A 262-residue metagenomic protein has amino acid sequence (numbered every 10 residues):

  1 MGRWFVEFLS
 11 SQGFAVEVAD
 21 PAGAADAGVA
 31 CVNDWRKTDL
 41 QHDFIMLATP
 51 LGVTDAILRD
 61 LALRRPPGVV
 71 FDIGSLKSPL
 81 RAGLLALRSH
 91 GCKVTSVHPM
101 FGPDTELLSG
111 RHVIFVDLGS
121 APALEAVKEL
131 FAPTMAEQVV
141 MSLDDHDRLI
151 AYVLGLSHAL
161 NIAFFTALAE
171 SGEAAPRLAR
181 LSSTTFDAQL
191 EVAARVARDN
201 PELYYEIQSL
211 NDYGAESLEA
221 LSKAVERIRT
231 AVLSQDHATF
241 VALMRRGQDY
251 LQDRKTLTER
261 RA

Functional and structural regions predicted by a protein language model:
M1-W35, F44: NAD(P)+-binding Rossmann beta1-loop-alpha1 motif at the extreme N-terminus of oxidoreductases
E17-A19, V32, M46, F71 (+3 more regions): Hydrophobic/aromatic beta-strand patches that form the interior of the parallel beta-sheet core in alpha/beta enzyme
A22-V29, L40, L63-R64, R88 (+1 more regions): Short loop/helix-cap segments at secondary-structure boundaries that form the rim of catalytic
V29, D43, G68, R111 (+1 more regions): Conserved acidic residues
D34-L87: Rossmann-fold NAD(P) dinucleotide-binding segment
L76-L80, L84-E137, I150: Rossmann-fold dinucleotide-binding core
V140-A262: An accessory alpha-helical subdomain
